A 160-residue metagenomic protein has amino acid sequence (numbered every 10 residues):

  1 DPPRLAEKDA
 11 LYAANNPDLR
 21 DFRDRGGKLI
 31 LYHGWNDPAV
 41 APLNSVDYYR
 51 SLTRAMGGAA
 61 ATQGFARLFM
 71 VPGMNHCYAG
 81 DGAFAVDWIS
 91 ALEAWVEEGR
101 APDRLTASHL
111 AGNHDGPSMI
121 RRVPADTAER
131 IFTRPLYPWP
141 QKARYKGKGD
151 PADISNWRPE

Functional and structural regions predicted by a protein language model:
D1-E160: C-terminal His-loop and adjacent cap/lid subdomain of alpha/beta-hydrolase
